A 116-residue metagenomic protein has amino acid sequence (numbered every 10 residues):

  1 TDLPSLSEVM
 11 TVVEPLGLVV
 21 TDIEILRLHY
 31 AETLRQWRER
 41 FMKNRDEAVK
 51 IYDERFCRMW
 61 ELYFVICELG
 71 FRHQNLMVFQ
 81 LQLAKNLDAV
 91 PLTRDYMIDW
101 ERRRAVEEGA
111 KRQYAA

Functional and structural regions predicted by a protein language model:
T1-A89: Substrate-binding/catalytic lobe of Class I Rossmann-like enzymes that use SAM or dcSAM, i.e., the mid-to-C-terminal
L92: Hydrophobic positions on the alpha-helical face of helix-turn-helix-like DNA-binding modules
D95-A116: Short, cationic low-complexity segments
